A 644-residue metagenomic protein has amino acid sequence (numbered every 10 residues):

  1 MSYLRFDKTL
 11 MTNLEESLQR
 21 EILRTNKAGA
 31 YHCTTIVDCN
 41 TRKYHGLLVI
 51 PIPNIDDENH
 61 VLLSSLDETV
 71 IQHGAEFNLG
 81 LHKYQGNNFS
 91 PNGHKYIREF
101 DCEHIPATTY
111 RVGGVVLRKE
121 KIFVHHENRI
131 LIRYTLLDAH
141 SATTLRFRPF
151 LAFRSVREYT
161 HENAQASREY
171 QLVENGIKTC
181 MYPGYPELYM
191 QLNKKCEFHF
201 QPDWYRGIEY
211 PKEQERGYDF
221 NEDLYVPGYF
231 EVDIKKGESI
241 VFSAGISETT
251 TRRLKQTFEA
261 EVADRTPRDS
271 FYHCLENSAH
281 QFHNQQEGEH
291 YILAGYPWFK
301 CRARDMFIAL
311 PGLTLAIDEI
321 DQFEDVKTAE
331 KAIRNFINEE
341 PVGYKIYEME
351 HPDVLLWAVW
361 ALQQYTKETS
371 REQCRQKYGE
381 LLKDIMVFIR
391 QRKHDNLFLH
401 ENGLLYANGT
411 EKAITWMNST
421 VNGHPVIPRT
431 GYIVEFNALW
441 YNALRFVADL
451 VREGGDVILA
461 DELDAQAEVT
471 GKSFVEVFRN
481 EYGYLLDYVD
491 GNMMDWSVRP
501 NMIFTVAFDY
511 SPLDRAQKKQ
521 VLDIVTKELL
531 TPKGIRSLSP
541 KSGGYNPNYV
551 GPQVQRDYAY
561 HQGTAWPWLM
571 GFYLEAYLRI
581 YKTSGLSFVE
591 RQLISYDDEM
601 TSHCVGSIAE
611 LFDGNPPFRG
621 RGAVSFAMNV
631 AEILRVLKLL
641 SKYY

Functional and structural regions predicted by a protein language model:
M1-P267, P297, R304, E319-I320 (+4 more regions): Terminal accessory carbohydrate-recognition/targeting modules of carbohydrate-active enzymes
L79-I105, V112-G114, Q391, D523-K533 (+4 more regions): Non-catalytic C-terminal accessory modules of carbohydrate-active enzymes
D138-A139, T160-N163, L172, I234-K236 (+8 more regions): Aromatic-rich carbohydrate-recognition surfaces in CAZymes
F198-V232, W416-I433, K541-Y558: Glycine-rich phosphate/pyrophosphate-binding loop and adjacent beta-alpha nucleotide/cofactor-binding cores
S243-N277, P311, D318-K327, R515-E528: Carboxylate/His-rich catalytic cores and anion/metal-binding grooves
R252, Y365-K377, F446-E462, A516 (+1 more regions): Inter-helical turn/loop segments and adjacent helix faces that build the functional surface of alpha-helical bundle
H273, R390, H394-H400, Y441-Y549 (+2 more regions): Catalytic cores of carbohydrate-active enzymes
H280-C301, E339-W357, A361, Y365-E368 (+4 more regions): Carbohydrate-binding/catalytic loop surfaces
